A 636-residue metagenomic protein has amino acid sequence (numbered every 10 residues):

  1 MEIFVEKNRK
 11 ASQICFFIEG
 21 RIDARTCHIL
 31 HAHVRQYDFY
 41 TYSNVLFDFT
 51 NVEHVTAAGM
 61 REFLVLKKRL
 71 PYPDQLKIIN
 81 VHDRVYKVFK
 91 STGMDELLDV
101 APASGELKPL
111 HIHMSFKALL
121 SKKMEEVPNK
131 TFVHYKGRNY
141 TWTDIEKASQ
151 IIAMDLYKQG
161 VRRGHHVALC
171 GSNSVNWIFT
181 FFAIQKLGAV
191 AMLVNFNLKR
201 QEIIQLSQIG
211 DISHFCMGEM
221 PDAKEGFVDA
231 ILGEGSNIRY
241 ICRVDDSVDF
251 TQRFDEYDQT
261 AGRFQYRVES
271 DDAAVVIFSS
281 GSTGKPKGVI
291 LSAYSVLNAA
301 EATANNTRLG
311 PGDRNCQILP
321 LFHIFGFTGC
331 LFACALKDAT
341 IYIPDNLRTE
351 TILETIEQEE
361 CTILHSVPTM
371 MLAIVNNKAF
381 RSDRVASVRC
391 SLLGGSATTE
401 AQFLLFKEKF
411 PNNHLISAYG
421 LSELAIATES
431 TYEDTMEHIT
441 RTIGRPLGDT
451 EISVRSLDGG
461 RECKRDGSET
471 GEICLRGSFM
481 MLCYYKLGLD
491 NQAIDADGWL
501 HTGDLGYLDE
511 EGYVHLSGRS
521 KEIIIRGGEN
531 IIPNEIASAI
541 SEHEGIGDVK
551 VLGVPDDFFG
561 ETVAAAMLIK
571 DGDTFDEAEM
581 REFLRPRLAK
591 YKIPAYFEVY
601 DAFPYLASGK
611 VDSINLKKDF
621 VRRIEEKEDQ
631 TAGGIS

Functional and structural regions predicted by a protein language model:
N129, R243, V248, D258-F278 (+2 more regions): Conserved pre-ATP/AMP-binding loop-to-beta segment of ANL
T131-F182, K199-I204, Q252, R267: Conserved AMP-binding/adenylate-forming core of the ANL superfamily
G137, M220-S270, N377: ANL superfamily adenylate-forming
L198-Q205, M217-E219, L364, G477 (+4 more regions): AMP-binding/adenylate-forming catalytic core of the ANL superfamily
L297-R314, F322-I363, N377: Conserved AMP-binding/adenylation subdomain of ANL enzymes
C361-S366, N377-H438, E451: Gly/Ser/Thr-rich phosphate-binding loop
E451-C474, E510-E511, D573-E577, D612: Conserved beta-loop-beta connector loops within the AMP-binding
A589-K610, D629-I635: AMP-binding/adenylate-forming catalytic domain of the ANL superfamily
